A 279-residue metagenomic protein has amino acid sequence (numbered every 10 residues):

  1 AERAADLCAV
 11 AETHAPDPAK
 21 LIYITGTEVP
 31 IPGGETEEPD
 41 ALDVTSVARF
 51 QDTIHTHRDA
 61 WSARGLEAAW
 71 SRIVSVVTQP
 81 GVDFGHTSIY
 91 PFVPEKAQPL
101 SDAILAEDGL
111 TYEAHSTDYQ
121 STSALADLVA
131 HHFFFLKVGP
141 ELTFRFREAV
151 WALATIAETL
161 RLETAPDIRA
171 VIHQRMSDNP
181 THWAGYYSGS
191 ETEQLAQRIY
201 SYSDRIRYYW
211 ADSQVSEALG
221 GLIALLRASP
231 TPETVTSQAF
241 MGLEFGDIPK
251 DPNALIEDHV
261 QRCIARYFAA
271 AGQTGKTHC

Functional and structural regions predicted by a protein language model:
A1-L105, T111, T117: Helix-rich catalytic cores of soluble enzyme domains
S101-C279: Flexible, acidic glycine-rich loops studded with aromatic residues
